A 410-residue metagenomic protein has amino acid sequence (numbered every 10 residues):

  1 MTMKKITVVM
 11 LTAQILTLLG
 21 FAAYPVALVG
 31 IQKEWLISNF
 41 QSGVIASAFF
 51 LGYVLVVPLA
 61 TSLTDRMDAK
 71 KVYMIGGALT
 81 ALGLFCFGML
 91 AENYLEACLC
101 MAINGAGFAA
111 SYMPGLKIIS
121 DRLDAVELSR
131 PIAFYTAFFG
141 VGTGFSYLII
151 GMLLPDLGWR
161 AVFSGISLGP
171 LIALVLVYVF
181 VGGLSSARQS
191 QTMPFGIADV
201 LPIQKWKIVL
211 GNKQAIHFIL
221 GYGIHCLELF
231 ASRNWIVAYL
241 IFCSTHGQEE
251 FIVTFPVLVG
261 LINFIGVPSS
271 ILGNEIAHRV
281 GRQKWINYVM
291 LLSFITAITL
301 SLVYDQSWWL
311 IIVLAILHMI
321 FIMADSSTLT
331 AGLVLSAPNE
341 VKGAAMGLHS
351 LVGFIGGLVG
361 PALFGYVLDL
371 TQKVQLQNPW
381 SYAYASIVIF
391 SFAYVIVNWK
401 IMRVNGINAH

Functional and structural regions predicted by a protein language model:
A22, F50-P58, T143-G144, N263-I271 (+1 more regions): Residue-level signature of mid-helix packing/kink "hotspots" within the transmembrane helices of 12-pass Major
Y24-P25, Q214-N263: Extracytoplasmic gate region of multi-pass secondary transporters
L55-E92: Conserved MFS/SLC helix-loop-helix module at the cytosolic interface between two early adjacent transmembrane helices
R66-G76, H278-L291: Cytoplasmic membrane-interface "Motif A"-like loop-to-helix N-cap segments of 12-TM Major Facilitator Superfamily
C100-F138: Cytoplasmic helix-loop-helix junction between adjacent transmembrane helices in 12-TM secondary transporters
Y135-G182: Helix-loop-helix hairpin linking two adjacent transmembrane segments in secondary transporters
V175-F180, Y304, W380-H410: Multi-pass alpha-helical transporter architecture, strongest for 12-TM Major Facilitator/SLC carriers used
Q283-L329: C-terminal transmembrane helical hairpin of 12-TM major facilitator-type secondary transporters
